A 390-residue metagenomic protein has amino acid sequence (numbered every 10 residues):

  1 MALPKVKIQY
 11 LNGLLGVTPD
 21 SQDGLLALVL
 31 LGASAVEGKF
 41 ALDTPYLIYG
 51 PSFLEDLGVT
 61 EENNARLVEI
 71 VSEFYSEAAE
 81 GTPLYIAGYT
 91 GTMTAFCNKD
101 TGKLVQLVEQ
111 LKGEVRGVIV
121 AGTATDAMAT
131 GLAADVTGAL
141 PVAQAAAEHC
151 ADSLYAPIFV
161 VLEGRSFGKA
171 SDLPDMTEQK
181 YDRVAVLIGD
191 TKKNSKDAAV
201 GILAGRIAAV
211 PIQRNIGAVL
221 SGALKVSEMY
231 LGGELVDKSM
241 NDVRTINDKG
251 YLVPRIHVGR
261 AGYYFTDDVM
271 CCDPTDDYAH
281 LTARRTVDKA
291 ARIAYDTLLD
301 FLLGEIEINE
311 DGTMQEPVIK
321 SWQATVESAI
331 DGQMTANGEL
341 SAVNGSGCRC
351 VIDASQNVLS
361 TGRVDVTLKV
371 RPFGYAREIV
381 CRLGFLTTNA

Functional and structural regions predicted by a protein language model:
M1-D172: Small-residue-rich
A2-S34, Y230-I256, G345-R349, G362-V366: Anaerobic metallocofactor- and corrinoid-dependent redox/one-carbon enzyme cores, especially those from methanogenesis
S21-Q22, E163-G164, D190-K196, A354-V364: Short, ordered beta-strand-loop transition motifs
I70-E77, I293, A329, Q333: Residues that form generic nucleotide/phosphate-binding pockets
Y89, T94, V343-A390: Compositionally biased, low-complexity/repeat regions
V115-T245: Conserved, well-structured core segments that form the ligand-binding/active-site neighborhood of functional domains
I207-S321, T325, T367-A390: Long, contiguous, structured domain-core segments that constitute the functional module of a protein
Q315-C350: C-terminal hydrophobic structural anchor segments that stabilize assembly/packing rather than catalytic chemistry
